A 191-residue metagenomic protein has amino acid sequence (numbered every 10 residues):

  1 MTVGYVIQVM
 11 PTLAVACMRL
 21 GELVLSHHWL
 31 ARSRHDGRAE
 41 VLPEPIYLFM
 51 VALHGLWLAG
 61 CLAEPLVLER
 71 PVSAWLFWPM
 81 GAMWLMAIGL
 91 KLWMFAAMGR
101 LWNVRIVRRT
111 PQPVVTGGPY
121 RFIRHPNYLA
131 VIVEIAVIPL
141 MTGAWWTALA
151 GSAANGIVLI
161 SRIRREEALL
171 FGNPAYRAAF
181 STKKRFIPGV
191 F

Functional and structural regions predicted by a protein language model:
M1-I7: Feature marks short, highly hydrophobic, charge-poor N-terminal signal-anchor/signal peptide-like helices that anchor
I7, P11-A14, F49, L53 (+3 more regions): Physicochemical signature of membrane-embedded alpha-helices that form the seven-helix bundle of GPCRs, emphasizing
V9, L58-C61, I132, F180: Generic alpha-helical secondary structure signal
T12-H27: N-terminal signal-anchor/start-transfer transmembrane helix
V24-P45, V72-F191: Cytosolic-biased juxtamembrane loops and peripheral soluble domains of multi-pass membrane proteins
I46-L76: Long, highly hydrophobic alpha-helical transmembrane signal-anchor segments
